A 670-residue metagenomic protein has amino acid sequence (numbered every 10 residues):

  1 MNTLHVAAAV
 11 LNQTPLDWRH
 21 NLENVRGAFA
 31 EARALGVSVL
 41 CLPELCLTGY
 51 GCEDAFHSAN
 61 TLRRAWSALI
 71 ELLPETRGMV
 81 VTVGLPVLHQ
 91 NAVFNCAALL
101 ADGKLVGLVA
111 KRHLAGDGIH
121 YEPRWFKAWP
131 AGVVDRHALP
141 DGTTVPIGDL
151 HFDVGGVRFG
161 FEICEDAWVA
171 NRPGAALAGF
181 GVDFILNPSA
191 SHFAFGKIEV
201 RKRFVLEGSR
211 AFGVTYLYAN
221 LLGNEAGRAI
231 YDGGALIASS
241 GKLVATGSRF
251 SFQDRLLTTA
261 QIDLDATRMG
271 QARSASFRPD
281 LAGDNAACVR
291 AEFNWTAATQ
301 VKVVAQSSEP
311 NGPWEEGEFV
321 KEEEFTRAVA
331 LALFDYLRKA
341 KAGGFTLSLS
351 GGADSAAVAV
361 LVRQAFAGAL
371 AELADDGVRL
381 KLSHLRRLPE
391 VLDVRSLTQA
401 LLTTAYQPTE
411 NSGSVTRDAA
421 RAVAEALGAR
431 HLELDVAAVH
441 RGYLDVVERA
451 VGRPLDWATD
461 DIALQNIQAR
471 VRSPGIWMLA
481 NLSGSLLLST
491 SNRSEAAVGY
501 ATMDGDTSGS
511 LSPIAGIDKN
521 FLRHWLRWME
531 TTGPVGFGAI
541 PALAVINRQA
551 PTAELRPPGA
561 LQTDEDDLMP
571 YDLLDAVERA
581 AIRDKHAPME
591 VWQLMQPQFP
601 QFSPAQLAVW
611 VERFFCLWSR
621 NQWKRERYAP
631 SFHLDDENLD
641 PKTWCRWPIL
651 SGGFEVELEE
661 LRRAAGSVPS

Functional and structural regions predicted by a protein language model:
M1-S348, A359-L388, A426, H431: Enzyme catalytic cores with a strong preference for nitrogen-chemistry domains
G155, V214, E225-A226, G247 (+3 more regions): ATP/NTP-dependent adenylation/nucleotidyl-transfer catalytic domains that generate, transfer, or process NMP-activated
